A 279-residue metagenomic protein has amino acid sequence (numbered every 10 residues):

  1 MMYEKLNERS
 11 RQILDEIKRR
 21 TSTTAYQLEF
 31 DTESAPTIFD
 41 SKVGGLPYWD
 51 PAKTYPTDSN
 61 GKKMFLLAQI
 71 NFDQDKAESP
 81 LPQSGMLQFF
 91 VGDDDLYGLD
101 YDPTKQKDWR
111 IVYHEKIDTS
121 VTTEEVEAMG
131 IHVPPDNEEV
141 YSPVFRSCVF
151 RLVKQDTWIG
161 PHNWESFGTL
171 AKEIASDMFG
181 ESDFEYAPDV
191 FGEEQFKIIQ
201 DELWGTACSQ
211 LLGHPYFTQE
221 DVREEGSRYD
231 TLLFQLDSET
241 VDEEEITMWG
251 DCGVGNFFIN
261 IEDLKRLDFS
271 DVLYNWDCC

Functional and structural regions predicted by a protein language model:
M1-C279: Preference for intrinsically disordered or flexible, low-complexity segments and adjacent hinge/connector residues
